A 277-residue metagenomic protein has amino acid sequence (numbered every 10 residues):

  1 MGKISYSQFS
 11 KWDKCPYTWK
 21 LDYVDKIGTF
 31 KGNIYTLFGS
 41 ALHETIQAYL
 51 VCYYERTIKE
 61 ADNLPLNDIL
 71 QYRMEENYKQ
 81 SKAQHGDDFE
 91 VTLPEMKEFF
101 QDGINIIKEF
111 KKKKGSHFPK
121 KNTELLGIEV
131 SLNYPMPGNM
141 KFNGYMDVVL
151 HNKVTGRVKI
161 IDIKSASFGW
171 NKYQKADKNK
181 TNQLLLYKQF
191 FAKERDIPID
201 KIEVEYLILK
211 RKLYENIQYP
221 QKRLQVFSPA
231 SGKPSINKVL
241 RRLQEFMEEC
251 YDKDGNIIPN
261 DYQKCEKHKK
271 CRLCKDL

Functional and structural regions predicted by a protein language model:
M1-L277: RecB-family 4Fe-4S metal-dependent nuclease core
